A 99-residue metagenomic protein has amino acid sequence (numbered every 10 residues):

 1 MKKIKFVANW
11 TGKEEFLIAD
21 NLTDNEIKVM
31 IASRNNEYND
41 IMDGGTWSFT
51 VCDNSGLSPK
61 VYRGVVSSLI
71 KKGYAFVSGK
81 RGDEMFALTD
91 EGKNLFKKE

Functional and structural regions predicted by a protein language model:
M1-D20: Long, low-complexity, charged/polar intrinsically disordered regions in eukaryotic proteins
D20-A32: Short helix-coil-helix linker/hinge
N35-N36: Short helix-capping/turn signature of helix-turn-helix
N39-N54: Short acidic, hydrophobic short linear motifs in intrinsically disordered regions
G56-K71: Short amphipathic alpha-helical interaction segments
I70-K80: A short, conserved structural fragment
K80-E99: Short, cationic-aromatic polyanion-contact patches
